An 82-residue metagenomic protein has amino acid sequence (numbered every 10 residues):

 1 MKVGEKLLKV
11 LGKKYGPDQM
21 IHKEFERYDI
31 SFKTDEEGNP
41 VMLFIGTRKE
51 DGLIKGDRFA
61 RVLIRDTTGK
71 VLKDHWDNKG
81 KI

Functional and structural regions predicted by a protein language model:
M1-E50: Extended, compositionally biased eukaryotic interaction scaffolds
K55-I82: Short, compact, well-ordered microdomains
